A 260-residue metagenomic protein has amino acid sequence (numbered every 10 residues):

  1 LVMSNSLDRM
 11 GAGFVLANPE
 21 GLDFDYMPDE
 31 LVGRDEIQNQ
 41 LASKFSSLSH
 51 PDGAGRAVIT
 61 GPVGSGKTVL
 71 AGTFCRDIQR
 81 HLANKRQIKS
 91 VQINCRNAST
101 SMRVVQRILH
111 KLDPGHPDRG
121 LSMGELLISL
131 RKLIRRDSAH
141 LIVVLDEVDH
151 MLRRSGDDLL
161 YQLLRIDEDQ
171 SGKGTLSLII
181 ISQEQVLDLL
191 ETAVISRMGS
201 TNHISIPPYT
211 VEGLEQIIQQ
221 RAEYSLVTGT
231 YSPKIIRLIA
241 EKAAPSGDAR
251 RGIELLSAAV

Functional and structural regions predicted by a protein language model:
L1-G55, D77: A short, basic N-terminal segment
L7-A17, D23, R96-N202, I206-I217 (+2 more regions): Mid-core helix/loop region of P-loop NTP-binding domains shared across ATPases and GTPases
A42-F45, G72-Q79, L160-D167: Short, well-ordered amphipathic alpha-helices
P51-A54, A83-I88, D137-S138, S171-T175: Short helix-terminating capping/connector loops at secondary-structure junctions
D52-T73: Walker A/P-loop nucleotide-binding motif
R56-V58, H81-N97: Conserved catalytic segments around the Walker B and adjacent sensor/switch elements of P-loop NTPase domains
T68-R76, M102, E215: Short, surface-exposed alpha-helical segments at coil->helix boundaries
R76-Q87, P114-H116: Post-Walker A helix-loop "phosphate-sensing" segment adjacent to the P-loop in P-loop NTPases
